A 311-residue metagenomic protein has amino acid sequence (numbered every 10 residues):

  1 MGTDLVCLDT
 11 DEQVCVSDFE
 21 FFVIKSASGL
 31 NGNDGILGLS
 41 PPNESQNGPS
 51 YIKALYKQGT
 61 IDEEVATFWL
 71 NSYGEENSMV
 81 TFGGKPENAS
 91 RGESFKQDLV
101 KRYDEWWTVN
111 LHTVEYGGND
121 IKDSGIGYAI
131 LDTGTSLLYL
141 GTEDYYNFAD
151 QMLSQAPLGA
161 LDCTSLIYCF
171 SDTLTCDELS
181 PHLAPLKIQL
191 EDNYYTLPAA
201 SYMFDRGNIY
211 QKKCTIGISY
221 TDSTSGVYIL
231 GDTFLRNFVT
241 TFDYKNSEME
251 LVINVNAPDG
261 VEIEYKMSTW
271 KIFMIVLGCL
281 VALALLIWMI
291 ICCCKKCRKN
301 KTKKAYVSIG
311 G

Functional and structural regions predicted by a protein language model:
M1-V100, Y128-L131, Y139, E143-Q189 (+1 more regions): Non-catalytic N-lobe/flap surface of aspartyl protease domains
L8-S17, H112, G117-K122, Q189-T196: Short strand-coil-strand connectors
E20-A27, S72-G74, L138-E143, D150-A156 (+1 more regions): Aspartic protease catalytic domain
D62-E64, T108, D123-G125, H182 (+1 more regions): Residues that act as N-cap/strand-start positions at coil-to-secondary-structure junctions
L99-Y103, F273: Hydrophobic membrane/lipid-contacting segments
W107-I126, I218-S223, K295: A short acidic-Thr-Gly-centered motif at the start of a beta-strand
G117-D120, G125-Y128, L174-C176, N237-V239: Generic recognition of flexible, low-complexity loop/linker segments
